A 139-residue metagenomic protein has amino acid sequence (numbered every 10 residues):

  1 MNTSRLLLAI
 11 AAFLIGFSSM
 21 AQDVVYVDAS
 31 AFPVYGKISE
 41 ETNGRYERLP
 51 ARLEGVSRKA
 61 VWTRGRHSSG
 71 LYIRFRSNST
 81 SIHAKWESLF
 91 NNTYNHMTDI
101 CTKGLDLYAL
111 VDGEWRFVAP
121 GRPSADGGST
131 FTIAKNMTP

Functional and structural regions predicted by a protein language model:
M1-L8: Bacterial N-terminal signal peptides that target proteins for export
G16-S18: N-terminal signal peptide c-region/cleavage motif recognized by signal peptidases
A21-P139: N-terminal secretory targeting modules
